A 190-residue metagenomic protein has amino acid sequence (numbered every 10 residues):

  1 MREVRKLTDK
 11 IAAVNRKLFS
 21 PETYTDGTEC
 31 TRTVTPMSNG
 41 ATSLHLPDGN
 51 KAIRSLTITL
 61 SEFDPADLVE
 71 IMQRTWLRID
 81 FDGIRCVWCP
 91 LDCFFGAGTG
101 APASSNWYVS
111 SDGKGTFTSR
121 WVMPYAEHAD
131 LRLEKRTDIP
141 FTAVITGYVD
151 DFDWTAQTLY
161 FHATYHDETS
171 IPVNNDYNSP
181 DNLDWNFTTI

Functional and structural regions predicted by a protein language model:
M1-I190: Beta-strand-centric surfaces of beta-sandwich/beta-rich domains
